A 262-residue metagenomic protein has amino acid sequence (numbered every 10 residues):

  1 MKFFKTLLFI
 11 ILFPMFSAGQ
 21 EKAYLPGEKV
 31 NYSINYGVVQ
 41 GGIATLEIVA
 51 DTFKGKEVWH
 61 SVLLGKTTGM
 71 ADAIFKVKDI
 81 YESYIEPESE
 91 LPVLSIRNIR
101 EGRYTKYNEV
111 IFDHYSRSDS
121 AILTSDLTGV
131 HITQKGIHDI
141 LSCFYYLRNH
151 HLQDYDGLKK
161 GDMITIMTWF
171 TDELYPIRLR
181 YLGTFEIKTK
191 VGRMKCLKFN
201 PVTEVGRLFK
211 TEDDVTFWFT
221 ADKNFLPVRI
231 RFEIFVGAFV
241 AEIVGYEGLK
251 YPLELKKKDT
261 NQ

Functional and structural regions predicted by a protein language model:
F3-F4, E204: Histidine- and/or cysteine-centered catalytic micro-motif in compact active-site loops
F4-M15: Sec-dependent N-terminal signal peptides
F13-P14, E21, I132: Generic alpha-helical structural signal
Q20-H114, Q153-Q262: Acidic, serine/threonine-rich low-complexity disordered tracts
N108-Q153: Hydrophobic, well-structured mid-protein blocks that either form specific transmembrane helices
